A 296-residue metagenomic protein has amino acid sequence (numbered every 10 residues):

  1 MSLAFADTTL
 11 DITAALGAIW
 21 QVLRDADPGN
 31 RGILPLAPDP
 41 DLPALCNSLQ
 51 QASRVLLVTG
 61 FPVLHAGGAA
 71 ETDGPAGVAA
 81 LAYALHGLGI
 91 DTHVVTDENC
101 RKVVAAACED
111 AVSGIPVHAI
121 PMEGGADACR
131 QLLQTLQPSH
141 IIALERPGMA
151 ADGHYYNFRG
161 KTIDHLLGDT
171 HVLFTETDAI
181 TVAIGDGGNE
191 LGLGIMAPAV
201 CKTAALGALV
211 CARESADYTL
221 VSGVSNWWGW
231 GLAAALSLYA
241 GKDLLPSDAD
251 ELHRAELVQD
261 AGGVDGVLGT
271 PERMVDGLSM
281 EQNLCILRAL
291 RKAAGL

Functional and structural regions predicted by a protein language model:
M1-R54: Positively charged, low-complexity intrinsically disordered leader regions
F61-V63, R146-M149, G187-N189: Short glycine-rich anion-binding loops that position phosphate/pyrophosphate groups of nucleotides and phosphorylated
A70-G89: Histidine-anchored nucleotide/phosphate-binding helix
I90-N99: Short internal beta-strands
H93, H118, H140, I180-I184: Hydrophobic/aromatic beta-strand patches that form the interior of the parallel beta-sheet core in alpha/beta enzyme
K102-A107, V182-G185, N189-C201: Glycine-rich, charge-decorated loop segments at or immediately adjacent to ligand/cofactor-binding or catalytic sites
V104-F174: An acidic, phosphate/nucleotide-engaging active-site surface
L191-L296: C-terminal functional extensions of proteins
